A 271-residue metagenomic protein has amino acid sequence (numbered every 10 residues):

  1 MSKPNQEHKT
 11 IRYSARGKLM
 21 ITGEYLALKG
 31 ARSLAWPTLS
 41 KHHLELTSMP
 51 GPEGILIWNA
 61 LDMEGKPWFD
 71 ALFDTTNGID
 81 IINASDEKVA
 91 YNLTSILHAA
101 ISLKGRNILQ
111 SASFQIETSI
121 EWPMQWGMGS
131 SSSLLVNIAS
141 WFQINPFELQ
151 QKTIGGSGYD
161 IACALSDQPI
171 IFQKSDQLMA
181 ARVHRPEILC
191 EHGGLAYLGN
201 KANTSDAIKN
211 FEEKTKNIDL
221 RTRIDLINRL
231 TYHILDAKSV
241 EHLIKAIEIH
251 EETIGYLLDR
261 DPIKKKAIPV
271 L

Functional and structural regions predicted by a protein language model:
S2-R16, A27, H43-S111, S119 (+3 more regions): C-terminal nucleotide
T10, L34-P37: Short Gly/Pro-enriched turn/cap motifs at secondary-structure boundaries
A31-A35, H184: Short proline/glycine-enriched turn/loop segments at secondary-structure junctions
P37-L39, L134, E212-K214: Glycine-rich, phosphate-binding/catalytic loops in enzymes
T118-Q125: Short, internal active-site loops enriched in acidic
Q125-P146: DPxDG-like acidic metal-binding loop motif
